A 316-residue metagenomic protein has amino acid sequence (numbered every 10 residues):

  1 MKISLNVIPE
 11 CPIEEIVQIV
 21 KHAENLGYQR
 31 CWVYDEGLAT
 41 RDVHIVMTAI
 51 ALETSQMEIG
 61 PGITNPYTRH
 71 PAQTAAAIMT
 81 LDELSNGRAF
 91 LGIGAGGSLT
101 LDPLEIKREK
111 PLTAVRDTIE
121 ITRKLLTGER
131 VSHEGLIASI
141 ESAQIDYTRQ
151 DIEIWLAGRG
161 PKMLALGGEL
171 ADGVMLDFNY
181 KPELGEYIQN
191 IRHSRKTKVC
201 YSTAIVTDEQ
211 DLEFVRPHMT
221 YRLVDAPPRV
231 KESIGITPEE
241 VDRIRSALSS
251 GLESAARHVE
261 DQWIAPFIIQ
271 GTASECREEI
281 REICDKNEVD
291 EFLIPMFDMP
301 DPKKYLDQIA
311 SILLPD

Functional and structural regions predicted by a protein language model:
M1-D316: Active-site-adjacent structural elements that line small-molecule/cofactor binding pockets in enzymes
